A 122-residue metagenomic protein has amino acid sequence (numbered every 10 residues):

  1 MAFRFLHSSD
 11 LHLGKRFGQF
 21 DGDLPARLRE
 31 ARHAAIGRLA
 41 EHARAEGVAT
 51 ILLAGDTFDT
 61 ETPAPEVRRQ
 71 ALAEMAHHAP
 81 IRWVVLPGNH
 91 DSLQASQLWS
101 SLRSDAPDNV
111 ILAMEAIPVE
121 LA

Functional and structural regions predicted by a protein language model:
M1-L6, V119-A122: Beta-strand-turn-beta hairpins that frame and shape the catalytic cleft of phosphate-ester-processing enzymes
F3-K15: Active-site-proximal beta-strand elements of phosphoester/diester hydrolases
H12, G18, G22-D23: Short glycine-rich, Thr/Ser-proximal phosphate-binding strand/loop in the N-terminal lobe of ATP-dependent enzymes
D21-L121: Core catalytic region of metal-dependent phosphoesterases/phosphodiesterases, especially metallo-beta-lactamase-like
